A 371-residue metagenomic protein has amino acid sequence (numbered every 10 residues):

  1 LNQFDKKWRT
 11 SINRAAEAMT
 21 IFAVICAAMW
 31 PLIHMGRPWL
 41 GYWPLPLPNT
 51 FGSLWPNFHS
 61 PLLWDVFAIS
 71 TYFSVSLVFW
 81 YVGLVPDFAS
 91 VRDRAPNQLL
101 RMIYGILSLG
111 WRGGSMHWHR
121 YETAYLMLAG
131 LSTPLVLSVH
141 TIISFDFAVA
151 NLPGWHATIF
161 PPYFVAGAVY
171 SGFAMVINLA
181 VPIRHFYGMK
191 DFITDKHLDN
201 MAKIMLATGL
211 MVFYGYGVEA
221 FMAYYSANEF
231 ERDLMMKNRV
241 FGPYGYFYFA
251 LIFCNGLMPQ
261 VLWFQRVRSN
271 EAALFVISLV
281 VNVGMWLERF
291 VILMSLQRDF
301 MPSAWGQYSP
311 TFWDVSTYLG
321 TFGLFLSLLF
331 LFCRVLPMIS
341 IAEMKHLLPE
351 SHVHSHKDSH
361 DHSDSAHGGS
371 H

Functional and structural regions predicted by a protein language model:
L1-F4, Y72-S90, M175-H185, G256-A272 (+1 more regions): Transmembrane alpha-helical segments in integral membrane proteins
L1-W39: Membrane helical hairpin/interfacial module
I12-N13, P153-F164, S303-P310: Non-cytosolic membrane-interface motifs at loop->transmembrane helix junctions
A15-F22, K190-F213, A273-G284, L347-P349: Interfacial and helix-entry/exit segments of alpha-helical transmembrane bundles in multi-pass inner-membrane proteins
A28-W39, G215-M222, M285-S295: C-terminal TM-helix exit segments that contain a strictly Trp-centered aromatic cap at the helix terminus
M35-G52: Functional transmembrane-helix hotspots
N49-L251, H354-H362, H367-S370: Long, contiguous internal "core" modules enriched in hydrophobic/ aromatic residues
I252-P259, Q265-H371: TerminUS-proximal long segments
